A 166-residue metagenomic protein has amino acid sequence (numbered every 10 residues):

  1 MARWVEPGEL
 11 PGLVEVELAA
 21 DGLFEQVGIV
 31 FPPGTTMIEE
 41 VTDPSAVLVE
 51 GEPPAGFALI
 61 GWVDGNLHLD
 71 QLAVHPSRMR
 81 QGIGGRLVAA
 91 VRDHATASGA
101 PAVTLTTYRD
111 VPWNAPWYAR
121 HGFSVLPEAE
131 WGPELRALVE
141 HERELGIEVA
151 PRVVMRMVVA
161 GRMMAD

Functional and structural regions predicted by a protein language model:
W4-S77, V88-A89, H94, V125 (+2 more regions): Acetyl-CoA-dependent GNAT
T36-I38, V139-G146: Short, P/G- and charge-enriched loop/turn segments at secondary-structure junctions
H75-S77, Q81, R109-D110: Active-site acidic-Proline motif in GNAT/NAT acetyltransferases
G85: Residues forming the Rossmann-fold NAD(P)(H) cofactor-binding site
A95-Y108: Conserved GNAT acetyl-CoA-binding A-motif
L105-N114, W131-R136: Conserved beta-strand-loop-alpha-helix junction that forms the acyl-donor binding cleft
Y118, F123: Conserved active-site tyrosine of GNAT-family acetyltransferases
V153-M157: C-terminal edge-of-domain segments
